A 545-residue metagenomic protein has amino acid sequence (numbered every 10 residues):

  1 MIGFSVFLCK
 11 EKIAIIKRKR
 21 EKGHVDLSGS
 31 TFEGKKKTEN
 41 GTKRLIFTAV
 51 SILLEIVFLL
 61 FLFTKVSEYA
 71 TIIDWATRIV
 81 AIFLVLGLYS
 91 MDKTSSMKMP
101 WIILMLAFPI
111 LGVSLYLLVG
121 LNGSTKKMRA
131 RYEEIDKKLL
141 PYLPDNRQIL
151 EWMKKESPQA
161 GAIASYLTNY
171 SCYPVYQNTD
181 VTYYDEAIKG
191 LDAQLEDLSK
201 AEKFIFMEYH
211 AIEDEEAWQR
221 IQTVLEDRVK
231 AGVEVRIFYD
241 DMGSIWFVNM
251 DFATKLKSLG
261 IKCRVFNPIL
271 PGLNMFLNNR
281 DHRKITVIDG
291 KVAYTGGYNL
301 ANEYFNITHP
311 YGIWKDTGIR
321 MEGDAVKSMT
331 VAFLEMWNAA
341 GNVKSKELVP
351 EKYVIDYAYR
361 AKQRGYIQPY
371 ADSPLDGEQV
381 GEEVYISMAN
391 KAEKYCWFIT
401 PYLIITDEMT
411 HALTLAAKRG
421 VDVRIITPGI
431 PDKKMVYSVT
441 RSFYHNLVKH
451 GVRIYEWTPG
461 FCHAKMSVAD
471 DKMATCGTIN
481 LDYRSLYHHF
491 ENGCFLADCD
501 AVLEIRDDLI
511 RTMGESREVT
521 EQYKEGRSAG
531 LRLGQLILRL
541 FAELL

Functional and structural regions predicted by a protein language model:
V6-E383, S387, K391, P431 (+5 more regions): N-terminal localization/anchoring segments of enzymes in phospholipid and broader phosphate metabolism
V384-M388, E408-T414, K418, V439-S442 (+1 more regions): Exposed, interaction-prone extracellular/peripheral surfaces
I399-T400, T427, W457, C476-G477: Thr-Gly-centered strand-to-loop micro-motif
Y402-V421, P428, K433: Helical hairpin unit composed of two closely spaced alpha helices linked by a short loop
S467-A469: Conserved, well-ordered active-site substructure
